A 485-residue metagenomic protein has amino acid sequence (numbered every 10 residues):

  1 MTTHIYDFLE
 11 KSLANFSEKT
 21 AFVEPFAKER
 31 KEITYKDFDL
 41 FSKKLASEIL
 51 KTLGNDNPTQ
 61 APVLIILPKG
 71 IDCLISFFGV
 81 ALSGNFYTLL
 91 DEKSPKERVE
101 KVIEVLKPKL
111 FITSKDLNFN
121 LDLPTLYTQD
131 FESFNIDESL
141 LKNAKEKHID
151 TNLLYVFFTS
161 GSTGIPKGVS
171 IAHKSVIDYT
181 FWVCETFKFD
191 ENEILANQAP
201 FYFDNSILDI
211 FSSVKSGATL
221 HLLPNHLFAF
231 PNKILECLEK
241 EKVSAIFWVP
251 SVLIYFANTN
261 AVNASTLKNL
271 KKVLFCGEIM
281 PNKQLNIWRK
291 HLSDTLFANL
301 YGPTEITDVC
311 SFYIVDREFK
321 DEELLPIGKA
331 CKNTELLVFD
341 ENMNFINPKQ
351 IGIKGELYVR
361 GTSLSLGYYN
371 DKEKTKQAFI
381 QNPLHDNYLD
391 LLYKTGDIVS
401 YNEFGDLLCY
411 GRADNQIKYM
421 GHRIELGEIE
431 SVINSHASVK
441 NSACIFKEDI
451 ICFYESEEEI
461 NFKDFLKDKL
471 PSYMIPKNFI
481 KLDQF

Functional and structural regions predicted by a protein language model:
M1-V156, I171, D178, P281-N286 (+3 more regions): AMP-binding/adenylate-forming domain of the ANL superfamily
H4-Y6, K96, F111-E146, V176 (+2 more regions): AMP-dependent adenylate-forming
E10-K11, I71-L89, V183-C184, S206-A218 (+2 more regions): Hydrophobic alpha-helical segments in the ANL/AMP-binding
F22, T151-V169, T180-F187, A298: ATP phosphate-binding P-loop of adenylate-forming
V63, V80, F111, L153 (+10 more regions): Conserved S/T- and glycine-rich ATP-binding loop of Class I adenylate-forming
L67-G70, D91, F189, A199-S206 (+3 more regions): Conserved AMP-binding
K167-A196, D204-S244: Conserved AMP-binding/adenylation subdomain of ANL enzymes
K215-A218, V243-F247, A257-P326, E335: Gly/Ser/Thr-rich phosphate-binding loop
